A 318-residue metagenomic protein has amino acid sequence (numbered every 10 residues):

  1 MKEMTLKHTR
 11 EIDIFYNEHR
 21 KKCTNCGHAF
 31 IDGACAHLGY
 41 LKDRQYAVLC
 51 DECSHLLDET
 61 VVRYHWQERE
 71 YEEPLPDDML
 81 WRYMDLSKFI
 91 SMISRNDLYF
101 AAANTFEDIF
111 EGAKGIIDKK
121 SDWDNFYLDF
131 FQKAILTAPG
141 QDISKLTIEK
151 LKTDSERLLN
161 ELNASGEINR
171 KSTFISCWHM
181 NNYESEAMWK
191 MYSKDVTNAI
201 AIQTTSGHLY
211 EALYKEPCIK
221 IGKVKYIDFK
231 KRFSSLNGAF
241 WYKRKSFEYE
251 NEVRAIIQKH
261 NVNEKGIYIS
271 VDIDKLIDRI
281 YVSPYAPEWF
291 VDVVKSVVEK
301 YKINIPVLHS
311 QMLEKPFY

Functional and structural regions predicted by a protein language model:
M1, I12, K22-C26: Non-catalytic N-terminal targeting/anchoring module and adjacent flexible stem/linker that precedes the structured
K2-F15, I31-H37, A239: Short Cys/His-rich Zn2+-coordinating modules
D13-Y16, G39-D43, Y192, K245 (+1 more regions): Generic marker of residues within folded, mature protein domains
N17-R44: Short recognition patches in nucleic-acid-associated and regulatory proteins
C23-C26, C35, C50-C53, C177 (+1 more regions): Generic recognition of cysteine residues
D43-L56: Cysteine-rich micro-motifs
D58-Y318: Partner-binding and oligomerization surfaces adjacent to conserved cores of proteins that assemble macromolecular
